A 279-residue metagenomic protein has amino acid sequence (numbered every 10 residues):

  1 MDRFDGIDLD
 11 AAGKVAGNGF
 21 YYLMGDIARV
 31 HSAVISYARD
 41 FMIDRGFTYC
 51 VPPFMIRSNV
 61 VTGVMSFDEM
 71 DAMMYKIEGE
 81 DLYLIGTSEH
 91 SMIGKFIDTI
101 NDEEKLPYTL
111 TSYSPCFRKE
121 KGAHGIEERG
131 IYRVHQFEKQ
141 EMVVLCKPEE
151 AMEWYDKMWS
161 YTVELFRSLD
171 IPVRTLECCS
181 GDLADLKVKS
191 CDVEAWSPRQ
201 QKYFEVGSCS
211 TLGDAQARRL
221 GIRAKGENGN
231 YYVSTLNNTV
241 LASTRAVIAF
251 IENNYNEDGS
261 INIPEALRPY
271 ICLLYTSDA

Functional and structural regions predicted by a protein language model:
M1-A123, F250, N254, I261-Y270 (+1 more regions): Active-site loop/lid in soluble adenylation, ligation, and acyl-transfer enzymes
M1-A28, F117-E149, L220-N237: Residues forming anionic-ligand binding surfaces in small-molecule and nucleic-acid pockets of primarily soluble enzymes
R57-N59, L176-A184, C209-T211: Short, solvent-exposed loop/turn elements at beta->coil junctions and helix N-caps that rim active or binding pockets
A151-K189, W196: Extended C-terminal subregions enriched in glycine
K187-K189, R199-R223: A carboxyl-terminal module marker
N238-I248: Conserved phosphate/anionic-ligand binding catalytic regions in large, soluble enzymes, centered on
Y275-A279: Conserved small/polar residues in nucleotide/adenosyl-binding loops
